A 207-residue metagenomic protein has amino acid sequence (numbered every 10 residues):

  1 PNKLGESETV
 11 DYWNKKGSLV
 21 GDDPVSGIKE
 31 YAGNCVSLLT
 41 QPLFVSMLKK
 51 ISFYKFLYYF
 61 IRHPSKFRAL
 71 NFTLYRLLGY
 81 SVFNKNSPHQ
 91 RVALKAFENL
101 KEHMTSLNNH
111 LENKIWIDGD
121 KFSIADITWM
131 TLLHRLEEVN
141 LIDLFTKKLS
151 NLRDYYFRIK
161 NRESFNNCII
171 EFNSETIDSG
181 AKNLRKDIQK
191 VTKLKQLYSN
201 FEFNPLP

Functional and structural regions predicted by a protein language model:
P1-F72, N84-S87, R91-L94, L194-P207: GST-like domain detector, emphasizing the conserved glutathione-binding G-site in the N-terminal thioredoxin-like
N2-E8, K114-A125: All-alpha amphipathic helical-bundle segments outside canonical DNA-binding/catalytic cores that form hydrophobic
L70-Y75, I117-V139: GST superfamily/GST-like fold recognition
L94-N109: Amphipathic alpha-helical packing segments from all-alpha helical-bundle domains
N109-K121, E163-C168: Surface-exposed helix-capping loop/turn segments at secondary-structure junctions
L132-E171: Short His-centered aromatic/hydrophobic patch
E171-P207: Charge-dense, extended regions
